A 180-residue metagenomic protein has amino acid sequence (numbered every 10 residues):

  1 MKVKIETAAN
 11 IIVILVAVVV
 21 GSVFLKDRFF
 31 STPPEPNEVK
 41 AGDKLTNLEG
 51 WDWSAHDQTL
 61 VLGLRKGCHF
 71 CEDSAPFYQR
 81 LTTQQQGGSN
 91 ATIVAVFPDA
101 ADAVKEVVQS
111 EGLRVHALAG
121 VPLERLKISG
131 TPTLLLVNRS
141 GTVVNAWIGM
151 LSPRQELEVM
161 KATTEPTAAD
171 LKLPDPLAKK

Functional and structural regions predicted by a protein language model:
M1-K44, L157-T163, K180: N-terminal targeting signals for export/organelle localization
V39-L60, T83: A short beta-strand-turn-helix
L45-G50, R114-V121: Short acidic-hydrophobic, aromatic-tinged amphipathic segments that line or gate anion-handling sites
W51-E72, Y78: Short active-site neighborhood of thiol/selenol oxidoreductases, capturing the structured segment around
L62, I93-A95, L136: Structural beta-sheet core signal
E72-E111, L177-K180: Structural microenvironment flanking redox-active thiols in thiol-disulfide oxidoreductases
S110-E111, G120-A162: Thiol/disulfide oxidoreductase modules built on the thioredoxin-like
T167-K180: Short, low-complexity, Pro/Ser/Thr/Gly-rich segments in the mature regions of secreted, periplasmic
